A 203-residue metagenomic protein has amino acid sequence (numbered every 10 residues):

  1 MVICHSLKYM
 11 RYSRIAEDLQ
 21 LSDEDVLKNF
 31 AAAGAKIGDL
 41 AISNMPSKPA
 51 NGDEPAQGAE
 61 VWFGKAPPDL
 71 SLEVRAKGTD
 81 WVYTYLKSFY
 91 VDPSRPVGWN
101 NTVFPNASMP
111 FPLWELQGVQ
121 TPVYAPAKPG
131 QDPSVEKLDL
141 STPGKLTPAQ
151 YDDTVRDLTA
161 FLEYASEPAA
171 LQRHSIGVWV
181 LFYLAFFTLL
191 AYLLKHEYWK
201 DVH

Functional and structural regions predicted by a protein language model:
M1-G64, F89-P105, P168-A169: Periplasmic/extracellular electron-transfer cofactor-ligation site, primarily the c-type cytochrome heme-c attachment
M1-K8, G52, A66-L72, W81-K87 (+1 more regions): C-type cytochrome heme c attachment motif
E60-F63, R75, T79, G144-V155: Solvent-exposed, acidic/flexible segments
K65-D69, F104-N106, S175: Extracellular structured ligand-interaction cores
T84, S88-V119, P148-D152: Hydrophobic alpha-helical transmembrane segments and adjacent short intramembrane/lumenal linkers of inner/organellar
W114, Q120-P122, S134-E167: Extended, hydrophilic extramembrane loops/domains of integral membrane proteins
T159, L171-H174: A conserved hydrophobic secondary-structure block that centers on an alpha-helix together with its immediately flanking
R173-H203: Juxtamembrane interface at the cytosolic side of transmembrane helices
